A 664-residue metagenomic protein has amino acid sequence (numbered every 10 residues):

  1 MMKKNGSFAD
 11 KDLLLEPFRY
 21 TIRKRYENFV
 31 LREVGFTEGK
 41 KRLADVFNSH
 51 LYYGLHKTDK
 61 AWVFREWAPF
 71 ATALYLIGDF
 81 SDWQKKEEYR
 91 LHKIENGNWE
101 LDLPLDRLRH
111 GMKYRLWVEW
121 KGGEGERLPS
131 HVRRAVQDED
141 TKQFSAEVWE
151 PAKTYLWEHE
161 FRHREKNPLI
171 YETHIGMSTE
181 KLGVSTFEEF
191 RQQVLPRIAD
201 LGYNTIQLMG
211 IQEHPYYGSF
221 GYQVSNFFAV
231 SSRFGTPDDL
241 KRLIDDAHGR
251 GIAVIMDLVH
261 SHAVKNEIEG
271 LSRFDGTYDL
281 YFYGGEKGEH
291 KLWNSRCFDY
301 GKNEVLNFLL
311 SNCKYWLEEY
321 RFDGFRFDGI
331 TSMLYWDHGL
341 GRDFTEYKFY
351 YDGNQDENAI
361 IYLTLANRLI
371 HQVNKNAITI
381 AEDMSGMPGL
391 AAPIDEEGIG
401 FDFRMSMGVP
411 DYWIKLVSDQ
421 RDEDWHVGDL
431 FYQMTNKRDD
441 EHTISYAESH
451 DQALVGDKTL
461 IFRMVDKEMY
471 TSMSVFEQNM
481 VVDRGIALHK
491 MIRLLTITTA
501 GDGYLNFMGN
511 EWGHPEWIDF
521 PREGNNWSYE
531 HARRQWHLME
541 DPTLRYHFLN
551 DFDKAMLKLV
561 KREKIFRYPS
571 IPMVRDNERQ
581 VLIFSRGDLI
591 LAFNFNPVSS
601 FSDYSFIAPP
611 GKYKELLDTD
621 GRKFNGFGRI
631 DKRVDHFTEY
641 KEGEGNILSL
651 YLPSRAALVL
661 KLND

Functional and structural regions predicted by a protein language model:
M2-V63, Q84-K86, R90-E172, M177-L182 (+2 more regions): The feature marks proteins involved in alpha-glucan
T58, R438, F584-G587, L650-P653 (+1 more regions): Active-site beta-strand termini and strand-to-loop segments that position acidic
E66, L116, T173, I198 (+13 more regions): Conserved, mostly hydrophobic/aromatic
W67-L74, A608-G611: Short proline/glycine-enriched turn/loop motifs at strand-loop junctions of beta-rich domains
H110-K113, K632-D664: C-terminal beta-strand-rich structural cap/linker in extracellular carbohydrate-active enzymes
V136, K153-E165, I170, H174-Q355 (+2 more regions): Substrate-binding/active-site clefts of carbohydrate-active enzymes
Q137, R321-D323, G341-A532, K561 (+4 more regions): Conserved alpha/beta catalytic core and glycan-binding cleft of carbohydrate-active enzymes
N367-R368, N374-K375, R533-M573, S654 (+1 more regions): Aromatic- and carboxylate-lined catalytic core of secreted/periplasmic carbohydrate-active enzymes
